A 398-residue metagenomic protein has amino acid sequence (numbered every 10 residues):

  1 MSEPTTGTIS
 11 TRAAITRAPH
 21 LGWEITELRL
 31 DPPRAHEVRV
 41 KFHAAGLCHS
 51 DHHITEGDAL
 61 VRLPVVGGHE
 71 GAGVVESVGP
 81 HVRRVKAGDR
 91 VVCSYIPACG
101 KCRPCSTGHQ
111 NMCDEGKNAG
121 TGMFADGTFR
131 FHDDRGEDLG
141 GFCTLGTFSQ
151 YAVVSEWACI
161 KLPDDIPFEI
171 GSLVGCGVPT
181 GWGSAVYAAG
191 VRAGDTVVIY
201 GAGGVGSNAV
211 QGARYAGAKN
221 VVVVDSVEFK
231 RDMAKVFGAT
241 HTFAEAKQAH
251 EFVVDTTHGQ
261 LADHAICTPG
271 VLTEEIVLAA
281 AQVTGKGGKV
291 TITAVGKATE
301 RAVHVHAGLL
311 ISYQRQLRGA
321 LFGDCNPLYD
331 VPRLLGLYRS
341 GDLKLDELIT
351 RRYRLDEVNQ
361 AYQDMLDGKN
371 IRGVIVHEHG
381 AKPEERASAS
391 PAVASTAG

Functional and structural regions predicted by a protein language model:
S2-I9, K247-Q248, D255, H264 (+3 more regions): C-terminal hydrophobic helical "lid"/dimerization subdomain of Rossmann-like NAD(P)H-dependent oxidoreductases
R12, E24, K41, A72-V74 (+1 more regions): Residues located in well-ordered beta-strands
D31-A45, T55-S106, N111, A119 (+3 more regions): Glycine-rich beta-strand-centered segment in the early N-terminal region that forms part of a ligand/cofactor-binding
V74, T128-V154: Short Fe-S-cluster ligation motifs
G88, G194, A239, L261-D263 (+2 more regions): Local beta-strand N-terminus motif with an aromatic residue
Q150-Y151, W157-C159, P163-E251: Mid-domain Rossmann-like dinucleotide-binding core that forms the NAD(H)/NADP(H) cofactor-binding site
A189-R192, E228-Q316, A381-A392, A397-G398: Glycine-rich cofactor phosphate-binding loops and adjacent beta1-alpha1 units of small-molecule cofactor enzyme domains
